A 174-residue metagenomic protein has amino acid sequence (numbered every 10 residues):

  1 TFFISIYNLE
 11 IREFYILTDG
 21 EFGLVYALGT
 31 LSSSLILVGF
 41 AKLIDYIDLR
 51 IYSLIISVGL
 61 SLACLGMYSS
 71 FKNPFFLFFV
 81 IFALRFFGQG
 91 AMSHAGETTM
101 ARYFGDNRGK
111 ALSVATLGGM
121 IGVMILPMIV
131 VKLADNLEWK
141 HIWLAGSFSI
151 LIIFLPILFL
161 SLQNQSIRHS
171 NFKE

Functional and structural regions predicted by a protein language model:
T1-D19, I36-F40, L126-P127: Extracytoplasmic
L35-L49: Helix-to-loop junctions at the C-terminal end of transmembrane segments in multipass secondary transporters
V58-K72: C-terminal ends and interior cores of transmembrane alpha-helices in multi-pass membrane transporters/permeases
P74-A91: Hydrophobic core of transmembrane alpha-helices in multi-pass small-molecule transporters, especially MFS/SLC-type
G90-F104: Intracellular juxtamembrane helix-capping segments at the cytosolic ends of symmetry-related transmembrane helices
F104-M128: Glycine-rich segments within core transmembrane alpha-helices of 12-TM secondary carriers
H141-L160: Symmetry-related core transmembrane helices of the 12-TM Major Facilitator Superfamily/SLC fold
L162-E174: Flexible cytoplasmic inter-helical loops of multi-pass small-molecule transporters
